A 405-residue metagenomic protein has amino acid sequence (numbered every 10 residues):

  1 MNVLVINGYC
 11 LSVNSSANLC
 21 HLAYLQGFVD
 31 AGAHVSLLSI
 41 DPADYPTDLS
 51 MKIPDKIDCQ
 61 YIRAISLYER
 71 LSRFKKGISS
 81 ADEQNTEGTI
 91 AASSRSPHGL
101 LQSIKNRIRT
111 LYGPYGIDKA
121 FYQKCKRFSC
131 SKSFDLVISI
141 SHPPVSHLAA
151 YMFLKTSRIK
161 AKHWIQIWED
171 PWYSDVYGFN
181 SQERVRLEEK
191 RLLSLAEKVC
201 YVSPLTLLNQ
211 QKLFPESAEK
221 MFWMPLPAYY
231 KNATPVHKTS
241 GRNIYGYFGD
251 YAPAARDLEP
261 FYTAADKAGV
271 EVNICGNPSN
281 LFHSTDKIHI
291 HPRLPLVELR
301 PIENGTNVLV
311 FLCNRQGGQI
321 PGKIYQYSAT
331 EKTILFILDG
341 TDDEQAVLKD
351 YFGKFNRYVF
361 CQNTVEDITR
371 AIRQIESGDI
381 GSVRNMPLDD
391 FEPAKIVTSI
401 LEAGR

Functional and structural regions predicted by a protein language model:
M1-Y68, K198, E259-A268: N-terminal subdomain of nucleotide-sugar transferases
A23, R127, V145-L148, Q166 (+1 more regions): Membrane-proximal helix-turn-helix segments that form the acceptor-binding/catalytic region of lipid-linked
A43-G116, A120: A conserved catalytic-core segment of Leloir-type glycosyltransferases
L49-S50, E69-L71, Y177-N180, F222-R242: Acidic anion/phosphate-binding donor-loop and adjacent secondary structure in glycosyltransferase catalytic cores
H163, S194-T234: Donor nucleotide-sugar binding/catalytic pocket of nucleotide-sugar-dependent glycosyltransferases
Y229-N232, K238-H283, R293-L296: Conserved catalytic-core segment of nucleotide-activated headgroup transferases in glycan assembly
A252-R256, V297, P301, L309-S328 (+1 more regions): Nucleotide-sugar-dependent
V359-G404: A charged, aromatic-enriched C-terminal amphipathic alpha-helix characteristic of glycosyltransferases across folds
